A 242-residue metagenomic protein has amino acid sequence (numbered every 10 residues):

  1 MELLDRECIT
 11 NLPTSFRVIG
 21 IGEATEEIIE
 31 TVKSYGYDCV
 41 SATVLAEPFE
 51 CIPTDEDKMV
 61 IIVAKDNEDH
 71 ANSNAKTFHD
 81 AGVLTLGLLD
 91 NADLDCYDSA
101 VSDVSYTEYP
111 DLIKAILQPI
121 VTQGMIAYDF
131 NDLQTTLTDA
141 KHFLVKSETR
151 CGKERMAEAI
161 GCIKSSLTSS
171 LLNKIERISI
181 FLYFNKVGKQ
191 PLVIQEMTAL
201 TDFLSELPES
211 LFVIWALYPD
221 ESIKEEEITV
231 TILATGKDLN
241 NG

Functional and structural regions predicted by a protein language model:
M1-G242: Tubulin/FtsZ superfamily GTPase core signature
